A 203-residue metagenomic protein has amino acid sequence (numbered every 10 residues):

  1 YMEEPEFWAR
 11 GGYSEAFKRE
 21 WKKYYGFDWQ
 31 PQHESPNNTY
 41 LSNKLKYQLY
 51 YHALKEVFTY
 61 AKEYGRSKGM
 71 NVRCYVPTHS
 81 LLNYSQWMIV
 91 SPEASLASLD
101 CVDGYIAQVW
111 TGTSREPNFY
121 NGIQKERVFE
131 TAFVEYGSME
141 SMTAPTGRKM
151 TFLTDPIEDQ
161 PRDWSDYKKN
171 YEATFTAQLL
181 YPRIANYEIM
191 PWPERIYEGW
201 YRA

Functional and structural regions predicted by a protein language model:
Y1-A203: Glycan-processing catalytic domains of CAZymes
